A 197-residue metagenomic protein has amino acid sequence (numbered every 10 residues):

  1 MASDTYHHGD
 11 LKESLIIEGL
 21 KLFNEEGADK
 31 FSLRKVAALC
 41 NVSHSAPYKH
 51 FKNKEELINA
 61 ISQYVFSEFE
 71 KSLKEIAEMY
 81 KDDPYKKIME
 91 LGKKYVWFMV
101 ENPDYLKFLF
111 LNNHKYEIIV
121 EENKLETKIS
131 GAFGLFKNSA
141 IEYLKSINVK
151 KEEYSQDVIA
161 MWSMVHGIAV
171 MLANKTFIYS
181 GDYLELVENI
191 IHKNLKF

Functional and structural regions predicted by a protein language model:
D10, S14-K21, E25, L39 (+7 more regions): Alpha-helical structural segments
K30, N53-I58: Short amphipathic alpha-helical segment with a characteristic S/N-K-E followed by hydrophobic residues
F31-A38, P47: Append "Primarily bacterial transcriptional regulators
C40, H50-F51: Core residues of bacterial helix-turn-helix
K74, V120-K145, Q156-I159, E185-K196: Amphipathic alpha-helical packing segments from all-alpha helical-bundle domains
E101-I119, V170-I178: Amphipathic alpha-helical segments used for helix-helix packing
N138, E142, M161-S180, L195-F197: Amphipathic C-terminal alpha-helical segment
